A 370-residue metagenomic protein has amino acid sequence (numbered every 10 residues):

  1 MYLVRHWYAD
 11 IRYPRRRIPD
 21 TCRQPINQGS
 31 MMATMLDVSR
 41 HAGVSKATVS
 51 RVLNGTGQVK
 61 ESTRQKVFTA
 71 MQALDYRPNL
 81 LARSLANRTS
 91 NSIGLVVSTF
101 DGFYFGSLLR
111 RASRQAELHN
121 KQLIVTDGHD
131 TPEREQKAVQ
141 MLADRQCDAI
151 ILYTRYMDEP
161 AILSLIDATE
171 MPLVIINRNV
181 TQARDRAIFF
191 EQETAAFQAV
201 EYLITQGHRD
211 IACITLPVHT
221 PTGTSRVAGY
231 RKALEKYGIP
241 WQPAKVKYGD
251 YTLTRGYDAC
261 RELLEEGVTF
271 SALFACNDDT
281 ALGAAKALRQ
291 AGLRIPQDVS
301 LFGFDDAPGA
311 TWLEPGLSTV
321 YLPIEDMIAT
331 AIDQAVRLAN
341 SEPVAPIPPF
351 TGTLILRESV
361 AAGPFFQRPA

Functional and structural regions predicted by a protein language model:
M1-S90, A370: N-terminal helix-turn-helix DNA-binding module of bacterial transcription factors
R5, Q136-Y153, M157-T194: Short beta-strand-centered segments that line the small-molecule binding cleft or hinge of alpha/beta clamshell
R5, R261-A370: Flexible loop/turn connectors
I26-Q28, Y76-D148, Q242: Amphipathic helical "hinge" segments at domain boundaries
K46-R51, L85-D101, Y202, D210-P217: Short beta-strand segments enriched in small/hydrophobic residues
V97-S107, V125-R134, R178, I188-Q198 (+6 more regions): Hinge/beta->alpha junction and helix N-cap segments in small-molecule ligand-binding domains
Q146-T154, A212-I214, V246, G267-N277 (+1 more regions): Periplasmic-binding protein-like
R209-D210, W241-K245, R294-S300: Short acidic capping loops at alpha-helix termini that bridge into adjacent secondary structure
